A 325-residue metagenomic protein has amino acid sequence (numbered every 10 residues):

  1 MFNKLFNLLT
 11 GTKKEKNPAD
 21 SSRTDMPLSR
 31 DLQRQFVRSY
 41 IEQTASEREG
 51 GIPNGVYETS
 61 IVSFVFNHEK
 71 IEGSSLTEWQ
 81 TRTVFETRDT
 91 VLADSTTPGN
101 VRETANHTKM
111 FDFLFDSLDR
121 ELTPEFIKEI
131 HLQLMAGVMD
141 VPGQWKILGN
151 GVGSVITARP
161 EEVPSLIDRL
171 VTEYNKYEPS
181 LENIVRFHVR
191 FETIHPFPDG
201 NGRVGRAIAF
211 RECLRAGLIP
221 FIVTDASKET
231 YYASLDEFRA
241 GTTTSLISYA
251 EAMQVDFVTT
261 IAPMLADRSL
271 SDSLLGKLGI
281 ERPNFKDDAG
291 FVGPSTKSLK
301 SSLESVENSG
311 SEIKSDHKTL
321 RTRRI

Functional and structural regions predicted by a protein language model:
M1-D199, R203-I325: FIC/Doc superfamily catalytic core
